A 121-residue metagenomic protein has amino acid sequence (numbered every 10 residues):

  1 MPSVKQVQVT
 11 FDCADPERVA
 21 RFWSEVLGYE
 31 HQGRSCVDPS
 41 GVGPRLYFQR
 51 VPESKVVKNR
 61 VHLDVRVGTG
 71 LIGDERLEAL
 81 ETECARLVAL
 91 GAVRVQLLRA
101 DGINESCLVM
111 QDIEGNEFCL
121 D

Functional and structural regions predicted by a protein language model:
M1-A20: N-terminal beta-strand motif that seeds the catalytic metal site of vicinal oxygen chelate
P2, E25, V37-Q49, S54 (+1 more regions): Vicinal oxygen chelate
Q8, R45, K58-H62: Structural motif
T10-D12, D64-G68: Short hydrophobic/aromatic beta-strand micro-patches that form the beta-sheet surface supporting nucleotide- or nucleic
D15-E30, R86-A89: Amphipathic alpha-helical segments
E17-A20, L71-E78: Short, conserved charged micro-motifs
V61-H62, E75-A85: Short, compositionally biased leader-like segments
